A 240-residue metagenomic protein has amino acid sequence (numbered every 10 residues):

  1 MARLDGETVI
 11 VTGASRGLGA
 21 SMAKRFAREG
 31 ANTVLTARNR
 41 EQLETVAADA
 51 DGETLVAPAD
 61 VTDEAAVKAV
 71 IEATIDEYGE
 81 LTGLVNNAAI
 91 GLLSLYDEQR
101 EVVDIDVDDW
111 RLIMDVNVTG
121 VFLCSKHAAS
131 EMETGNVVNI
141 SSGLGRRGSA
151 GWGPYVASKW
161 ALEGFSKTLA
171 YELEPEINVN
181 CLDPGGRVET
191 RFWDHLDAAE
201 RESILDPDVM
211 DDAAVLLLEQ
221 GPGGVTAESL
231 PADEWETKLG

Functional and structural regions predicted by a protein language model:
T8, S15-G17: Conserved glycine-rich cofactor-binding loop
E29-V46: Conserved glycine-rich Rossmann-like NAD(P)H-binding loop of the short-chain dehydrogenase/reductase
E41, P58-V70, V107: The beta1-alpha1 cofactor-binding region of Rossmann-like NAD(H)/NADP(H)-dependent oxidoreductases
L95-V102, D106-R111: Substrate-binding pocket helix/loop in short-chain dehydrogenase/reductase
S125, S158, S166: Active-site helix of classical SDR
S142: Residue(s) in the substrate-gating loop at a strand-loop-helix junction that position the organic substrate next
C181-L182, A199-K238: C-terminal helical subdomain
